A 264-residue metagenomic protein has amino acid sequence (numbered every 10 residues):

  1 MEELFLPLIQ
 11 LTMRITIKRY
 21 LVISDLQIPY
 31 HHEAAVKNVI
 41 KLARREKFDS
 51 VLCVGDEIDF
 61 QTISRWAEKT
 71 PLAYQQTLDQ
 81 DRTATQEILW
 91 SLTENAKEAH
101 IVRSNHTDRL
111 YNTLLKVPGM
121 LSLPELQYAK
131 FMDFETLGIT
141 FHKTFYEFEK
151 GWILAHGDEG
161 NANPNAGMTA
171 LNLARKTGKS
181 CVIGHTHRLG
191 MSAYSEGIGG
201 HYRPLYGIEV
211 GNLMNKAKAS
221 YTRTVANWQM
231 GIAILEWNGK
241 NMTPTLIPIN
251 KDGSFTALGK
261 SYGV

Functional and structural regions predicted by a protein language model:
F5, I23-T136: Core catalytic region of metal-dependent phosphoesterases/phosphodiesterases, especially metallo-beta-lactamase-like
F5-E33, E147-K150, H187: Mobile, glycine- and charge-enriched loop segments and immediately flanking short secondary-structure elements within
P7-I9, K37-I40, E87-L89, T140-K143 (+1 more regions): A generic local structural motif
R14-T16, R44-K47, T93-N95, E147-E149 (+3 more regions): Flexible, charged surface loops at secondary-structure boundaries
V22, V51-V54, E98-S104, L154-H156 (+3 more regions): A structural signal for short, well-ordered beta-strand segments and their strand-loop junctions that often border
R45-E46, T245, I249-G263: Polar, enzyme-active/binding microenvironments
F131-G151: Short acidic low-complexity segments
G151-I249, G253: Conserved beta-sheet core of the metallophosphoesterase superfamily
